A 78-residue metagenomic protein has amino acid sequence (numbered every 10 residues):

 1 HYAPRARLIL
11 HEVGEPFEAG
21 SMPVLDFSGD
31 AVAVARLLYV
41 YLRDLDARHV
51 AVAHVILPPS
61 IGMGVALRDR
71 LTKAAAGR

Functional and structural regions predicted by a protein language model:
H1-G77: A C-terminal functional module that forms or caps the active site or interfaces directly with catalytic machinery
